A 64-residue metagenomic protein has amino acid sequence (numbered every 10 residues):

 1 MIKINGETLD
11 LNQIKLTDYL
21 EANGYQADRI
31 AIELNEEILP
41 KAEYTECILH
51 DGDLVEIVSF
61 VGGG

Functional and structural regions predicted by a protein language model:
M1-G63: Ubiquitin-like/PB1-type beta-grasp interaction modules and other compact soluble beta-rich domains
